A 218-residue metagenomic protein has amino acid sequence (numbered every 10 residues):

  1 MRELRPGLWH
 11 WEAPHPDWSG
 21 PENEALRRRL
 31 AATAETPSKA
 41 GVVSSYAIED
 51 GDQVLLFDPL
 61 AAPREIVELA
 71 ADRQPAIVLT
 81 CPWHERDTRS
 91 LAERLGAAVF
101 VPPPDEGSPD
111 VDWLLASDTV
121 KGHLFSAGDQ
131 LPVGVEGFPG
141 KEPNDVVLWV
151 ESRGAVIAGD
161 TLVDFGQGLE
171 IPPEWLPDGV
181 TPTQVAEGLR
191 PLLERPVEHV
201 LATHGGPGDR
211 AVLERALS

Functional and structural regions predicted by a protein language model:
R2, P6-G20, Q53-L56, P139-L217: Metallo-beta-lactamase
L4-W11, R28-P37, Q130-V135: Short, hydrophobic/aromatic-rich segments at coil-to-beta transitions
H15-K39, D110-K121, P143-D145, F165-W175: Active-site-proximal loop/helix segment associated with metal-binding centers of metalloenzymes
P16-A76: Pre-active-site segment of Zn-dependent metallo-hydrolases
S44, Q53, P75-A76, A97 (+4 more regions): Generic beta-strand structural signal
A61-D129: Active-site HxH/HxHxD metal-binding segment of metal-dependent hydrolases
S117-V150: Internal catalytic-core helix/loop-beta-alpha segment that presents or stabilizes conserved functional determinants
